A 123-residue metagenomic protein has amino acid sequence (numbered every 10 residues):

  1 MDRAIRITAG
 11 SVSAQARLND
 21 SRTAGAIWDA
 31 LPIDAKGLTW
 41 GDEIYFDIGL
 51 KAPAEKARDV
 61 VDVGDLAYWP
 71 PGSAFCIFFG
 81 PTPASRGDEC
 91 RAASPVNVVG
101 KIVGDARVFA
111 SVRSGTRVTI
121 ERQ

Functional and structural regions predicted by a protein language model:
R3-A4, T8: Helix-rich terminal scaffold detector
S13, D20-A26, A30-Q123: Glycine-rich active-site loops that engage anionic ligands at enzyme catalytic sites
